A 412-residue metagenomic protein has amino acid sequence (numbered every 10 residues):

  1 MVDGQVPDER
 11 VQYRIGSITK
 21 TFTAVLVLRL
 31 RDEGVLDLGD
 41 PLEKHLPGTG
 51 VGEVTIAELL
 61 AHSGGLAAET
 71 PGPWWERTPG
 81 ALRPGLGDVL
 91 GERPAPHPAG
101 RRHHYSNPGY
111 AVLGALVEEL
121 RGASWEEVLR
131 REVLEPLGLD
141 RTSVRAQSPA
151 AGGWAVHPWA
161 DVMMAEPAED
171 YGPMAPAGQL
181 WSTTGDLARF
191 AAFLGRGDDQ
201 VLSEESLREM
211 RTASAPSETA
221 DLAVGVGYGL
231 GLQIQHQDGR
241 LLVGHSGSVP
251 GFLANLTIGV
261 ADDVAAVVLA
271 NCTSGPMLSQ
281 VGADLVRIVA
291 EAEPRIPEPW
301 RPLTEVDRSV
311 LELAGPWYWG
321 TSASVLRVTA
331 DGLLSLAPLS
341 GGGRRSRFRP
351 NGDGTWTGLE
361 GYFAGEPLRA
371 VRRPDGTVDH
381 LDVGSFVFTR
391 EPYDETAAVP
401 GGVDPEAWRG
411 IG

Functional and structural regions predicted by a protein language model:
M1-V2, G259: Acidic/polar residues at beta-strand termini and the immediately following turn/coil
V2-A115, L120-S124, R131, D140 (+1 more regions): Active-site-proximal loop and beta-strand segments within enzyme catalytic domains
V27, E69, R145, F190-F193 (+1 more regions): Active-site-proximal flexible loops/turns
E118, A123, E127-R130, E135 (+1 more regions): Catalytic loop of the DD-peptidase/beta-lactamase superfamily, centered on the K-T-G motif and neighboring
